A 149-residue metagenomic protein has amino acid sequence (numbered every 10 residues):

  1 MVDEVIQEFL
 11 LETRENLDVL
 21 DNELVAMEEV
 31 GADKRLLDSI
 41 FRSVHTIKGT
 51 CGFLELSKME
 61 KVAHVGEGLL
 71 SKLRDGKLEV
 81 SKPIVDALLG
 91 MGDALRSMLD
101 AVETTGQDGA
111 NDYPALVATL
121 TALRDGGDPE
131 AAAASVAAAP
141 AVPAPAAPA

Functional and structural regions predicted by a protein language model:
M1-A149: Non-catalytic helical tethers at domain boundaries
